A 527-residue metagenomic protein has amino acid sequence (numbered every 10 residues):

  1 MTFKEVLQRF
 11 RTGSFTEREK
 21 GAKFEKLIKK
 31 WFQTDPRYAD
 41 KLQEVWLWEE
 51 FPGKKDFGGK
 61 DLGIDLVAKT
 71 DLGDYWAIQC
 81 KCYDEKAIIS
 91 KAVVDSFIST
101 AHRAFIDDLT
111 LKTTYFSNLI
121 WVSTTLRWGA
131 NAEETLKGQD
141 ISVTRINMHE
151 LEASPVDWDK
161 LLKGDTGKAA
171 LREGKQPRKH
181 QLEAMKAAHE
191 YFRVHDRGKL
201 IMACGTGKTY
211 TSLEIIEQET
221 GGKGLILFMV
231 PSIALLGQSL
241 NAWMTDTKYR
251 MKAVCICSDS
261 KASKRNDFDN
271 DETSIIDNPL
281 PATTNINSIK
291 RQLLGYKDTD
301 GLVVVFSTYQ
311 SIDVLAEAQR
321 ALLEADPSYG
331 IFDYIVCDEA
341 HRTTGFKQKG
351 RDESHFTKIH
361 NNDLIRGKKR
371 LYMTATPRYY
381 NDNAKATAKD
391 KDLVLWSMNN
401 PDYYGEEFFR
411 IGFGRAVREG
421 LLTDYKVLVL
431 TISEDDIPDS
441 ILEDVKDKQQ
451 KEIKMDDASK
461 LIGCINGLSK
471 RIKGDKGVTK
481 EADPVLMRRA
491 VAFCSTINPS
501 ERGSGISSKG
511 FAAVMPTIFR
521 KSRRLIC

Functional and structural regions predicted by a protein language model:
F3-F15, W31, Y38-D40, W48-D56 (+4 more regions): ATP-dependent helicase/translocase motor core
K20-Y115, G129: Catalytic centers of nucleases
I201-G205, H341-T343, N361-A388, G420: Conserved helicase ATPase motor motifs in RecA-like P-loop NTPase domains
K223-T247, K252-R265, Y309-S311, S495-S500: Conserved Walker A/P-loop ATP-binding site and its immediately adjacent core in helicase/helicase-like ATPase domains
D269-V303: Conserved motor-coupling elements within RecA-like helicase/translocase cores
I289-V304, Y309-I331: Conserved helix/coil segment N-terminal to the catalytic DExD/H
Q310-S311, A325-Y372: SF2 helicase catalytic motif II
D382-I518: Interdomain helical connector at the RecA1-RecA2 junction of SF1/SF2 helicase-like NTPases
